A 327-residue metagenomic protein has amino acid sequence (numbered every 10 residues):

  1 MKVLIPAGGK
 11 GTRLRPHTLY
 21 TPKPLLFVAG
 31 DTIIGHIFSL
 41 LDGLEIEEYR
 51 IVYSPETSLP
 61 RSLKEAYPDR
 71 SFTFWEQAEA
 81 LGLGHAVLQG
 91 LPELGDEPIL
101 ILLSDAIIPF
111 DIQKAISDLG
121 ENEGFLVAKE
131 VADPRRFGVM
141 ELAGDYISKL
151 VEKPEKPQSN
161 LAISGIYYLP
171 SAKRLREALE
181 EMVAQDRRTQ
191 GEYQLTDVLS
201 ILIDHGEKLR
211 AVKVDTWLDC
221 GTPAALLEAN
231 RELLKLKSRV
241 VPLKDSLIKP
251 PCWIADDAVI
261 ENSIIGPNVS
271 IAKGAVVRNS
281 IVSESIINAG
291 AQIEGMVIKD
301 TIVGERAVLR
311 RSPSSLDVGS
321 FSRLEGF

Functional and structural regions predicted by a protein language model:
K2-I5, R13, L26-F27, D31-L103 (+5 more regions): Conserved N-terminal catalytic core of the sugar/cofactor nucleotidyltransferase
G9, D105, E130, T222: Active-site glycine-centered loops adjacent to acidic/histidine catalytic or metal-binding residues that shape
T18, L63, V151-P154, L179 (+1 more regions): Short, flexible helix/strand-to-coil boundary loops that buttress conserved ligand/catalytic motifs in alpha/beta
L19-P24: Short alpha-helical oligomerization interface
L25, V139-L142, A211: A structural signal for short hydrophobic beta-strand segments in well-ordered beta-sheet cores
R50-S54, V127-A128, I286, I302: Short internal beta-strands
I108-M182, D186: Conserved core of the sugar-phosphate nucleotidyltransferase
E181-F327: Left-handed beta-helix
